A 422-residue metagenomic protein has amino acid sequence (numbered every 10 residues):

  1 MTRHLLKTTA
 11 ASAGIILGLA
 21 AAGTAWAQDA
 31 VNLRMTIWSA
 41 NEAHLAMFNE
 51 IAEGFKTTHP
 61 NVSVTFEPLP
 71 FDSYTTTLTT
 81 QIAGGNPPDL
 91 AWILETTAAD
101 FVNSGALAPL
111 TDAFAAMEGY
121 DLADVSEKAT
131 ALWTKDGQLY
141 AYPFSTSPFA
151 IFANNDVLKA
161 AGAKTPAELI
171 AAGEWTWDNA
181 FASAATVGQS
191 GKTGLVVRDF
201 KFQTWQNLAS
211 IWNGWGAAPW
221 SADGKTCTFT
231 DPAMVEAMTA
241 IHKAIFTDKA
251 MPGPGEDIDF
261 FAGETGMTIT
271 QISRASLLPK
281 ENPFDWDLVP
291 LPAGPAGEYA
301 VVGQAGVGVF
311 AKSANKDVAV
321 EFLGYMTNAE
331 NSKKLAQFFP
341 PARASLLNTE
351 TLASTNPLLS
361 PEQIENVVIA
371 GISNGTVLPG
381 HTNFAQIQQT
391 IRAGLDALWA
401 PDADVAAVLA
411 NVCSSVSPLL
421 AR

Functional and structural regions predicted by a protein language model:
S39, I258, A275-S276, A305-A385 (+1 more regions): Mature extracytoplasmic/periplasmic domains
E50, G54-D124, A141, K159-G162 (+5 more regions): Extracytoplasmic "Venus flytrap"/periplasmic binding protein-like
E53, T57-T58, T239, K243-M251 (+4 more regions): Extracytoplasmic/periplasmic substrate-recognition and gating elements
E95-A150, D178-N179, D287-V289, T355-L359 (+1 more regions): Hinge/lid segment of periplasmic solute-binding proteins
T111-V125, E168-A172, L195, W215-E236 (+3 more regions): Short, solvent-exposed loop/beta-turn-alpha elements that line the ligand-binding surface or hinge of extracytoplasmic
T134, P341, E362-S415: C-terminal capping/gating helix-and-loop segments adjacent to ligand/active sites or protein-protein/ligand interfaces
D136-F144, F149, K159, T176-T226 (+1 more regions): Extracytoplasmic/periplasmic solute-binding protein
F181-G188, A222-G253, P279: Glycine-centered hinge/linker elements that transmit conformational signals in sensory and ligand-binding systems
